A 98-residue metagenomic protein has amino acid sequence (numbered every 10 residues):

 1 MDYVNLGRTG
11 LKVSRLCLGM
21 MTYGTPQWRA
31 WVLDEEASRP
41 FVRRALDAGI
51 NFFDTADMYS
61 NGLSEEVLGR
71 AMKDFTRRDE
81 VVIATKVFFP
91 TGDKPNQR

Functional and structural regions predicted by a protein language model:
M1-V82: N-terminal binding-site loop/beta-alpha segment at the start of enzyme catalytic domains that lines or forms
G24-W28, P90-N96: A short acidic, helix-capping loop that chelates divalent metal ions and anchors anionic groups
Y59, N96-R98: Short coil/turn segments at secondary-structure boundaries
D79-G92: A short, structured active-site edge motif that brings together acidic residues
